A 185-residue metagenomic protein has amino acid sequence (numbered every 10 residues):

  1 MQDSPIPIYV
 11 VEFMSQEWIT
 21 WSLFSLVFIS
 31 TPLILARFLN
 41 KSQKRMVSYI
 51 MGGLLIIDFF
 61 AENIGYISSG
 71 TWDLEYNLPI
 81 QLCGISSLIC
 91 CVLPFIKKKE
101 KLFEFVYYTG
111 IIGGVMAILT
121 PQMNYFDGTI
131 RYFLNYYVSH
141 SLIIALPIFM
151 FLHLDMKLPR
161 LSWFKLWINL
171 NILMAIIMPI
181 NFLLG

Functional and structural regions predicted by a protein language model:
Q2-F28: Hydrophobic transmembrane alpha-helical segments in integral membrane proteins
W18-S25, T71-C83, E104-Y107: Structural signature of hydrophobic alpha-helical transmembrane segments
S30-I34, C90, I143-L161: Alpha-helical transmembrane segments in multipass membrane proteins, preferentially the mid-helix core
A36-S48, F95-F103, H153-F164: Membrane-interface helix-boundary motifs at transmembrane edges
M51-Y66: A generic, lipid-embedded transmembrane alpha helix
E62-T71, L119-D127: Juxtamembrane "helix-exit" motif on the non-cytosolic side of transmembrane helices
F95-P147, F151: Membrane-proximal helix-loop-helix units in multi-pass membrane proteins
M174-G185: Juxtamembrane non-transmembrane "cap" segments at the membrane-aqueous interface of multi-pass membrane proteins
